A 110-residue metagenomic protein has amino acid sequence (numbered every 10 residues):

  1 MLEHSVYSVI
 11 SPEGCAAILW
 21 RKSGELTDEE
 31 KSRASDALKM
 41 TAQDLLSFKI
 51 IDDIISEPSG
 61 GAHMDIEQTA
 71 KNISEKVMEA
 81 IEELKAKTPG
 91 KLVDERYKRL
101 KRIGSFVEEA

Functional and structural regions predicted by a protein language model:
M1-S74, M78, E82: Conserved catalytic cores of soluble enzyme domains, especially glycine-rich substrate-binding beta-alpha loops
I73-A110: C-terminal alpha-helix plus adjacent terminal tail
